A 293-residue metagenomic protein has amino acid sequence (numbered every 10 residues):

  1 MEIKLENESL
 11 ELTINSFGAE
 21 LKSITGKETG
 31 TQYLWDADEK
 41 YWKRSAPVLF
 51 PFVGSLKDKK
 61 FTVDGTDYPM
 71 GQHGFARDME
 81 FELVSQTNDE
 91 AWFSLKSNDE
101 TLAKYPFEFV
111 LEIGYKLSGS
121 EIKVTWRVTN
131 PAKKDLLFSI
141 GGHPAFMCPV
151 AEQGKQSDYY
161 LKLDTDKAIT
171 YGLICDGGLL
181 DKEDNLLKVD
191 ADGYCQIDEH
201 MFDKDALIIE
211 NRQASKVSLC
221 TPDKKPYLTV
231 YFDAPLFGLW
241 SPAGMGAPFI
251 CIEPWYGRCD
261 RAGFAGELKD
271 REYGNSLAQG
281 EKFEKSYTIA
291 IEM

Functional and structural regions predicted by a protein language model:
M1-V63, D67-G71, R212-A234, E281-I291: Beta-strand-rich N-terminal accessory domains
S23-T25, K134-I140, G172: Short, hydrophobic/aromatic beta-strand segments
T66-G119: Extended, loop-rich substrate-binding clefts of extracytoplasmic carbohydrate-active enzymes
Y68, H73-S85, A191-E272: Acidic/His-leaning functional-site neighborhoods
S94-E100, W255-G257, A290: Generic short beta-strand segments
S97-P144, P149-V150: Acidic, contiguous internal or C-terminal segments within carbohydrate-active enzymes that form a structured patch used
D135, A145-C148, E152-F232: Active-site/ligand-binding surface loops and adjacent short beta/alpha elements that line catalytic pockets across
R271-F283: Intrinsically disordered, low-complexity Pro/Gly/Ser/Thr-rich segments with frequent PxxP/GP/PP motifs and embedded
